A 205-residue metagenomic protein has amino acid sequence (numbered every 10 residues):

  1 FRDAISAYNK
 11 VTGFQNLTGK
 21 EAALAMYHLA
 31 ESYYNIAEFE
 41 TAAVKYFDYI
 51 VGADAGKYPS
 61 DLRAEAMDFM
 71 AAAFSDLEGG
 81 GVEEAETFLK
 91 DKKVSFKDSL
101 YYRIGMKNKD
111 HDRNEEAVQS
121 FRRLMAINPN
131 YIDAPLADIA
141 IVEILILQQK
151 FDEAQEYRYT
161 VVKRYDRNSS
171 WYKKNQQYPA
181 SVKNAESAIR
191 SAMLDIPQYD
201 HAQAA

Functional and structural regions predicted by a protein language model:
F1-A205: Acidic, polar-rich low-complexity tracts and alpha-helical solenoid repeat scaffolds
